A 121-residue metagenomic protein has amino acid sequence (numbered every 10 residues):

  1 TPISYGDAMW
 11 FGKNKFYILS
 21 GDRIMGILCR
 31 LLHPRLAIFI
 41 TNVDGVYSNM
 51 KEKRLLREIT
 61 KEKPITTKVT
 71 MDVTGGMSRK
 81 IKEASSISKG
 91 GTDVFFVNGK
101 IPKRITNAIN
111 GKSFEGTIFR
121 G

Functional and structural regions predicted by a protein language model:
T1-G121: C-terminal catalytic "cap/lid" subdomain
